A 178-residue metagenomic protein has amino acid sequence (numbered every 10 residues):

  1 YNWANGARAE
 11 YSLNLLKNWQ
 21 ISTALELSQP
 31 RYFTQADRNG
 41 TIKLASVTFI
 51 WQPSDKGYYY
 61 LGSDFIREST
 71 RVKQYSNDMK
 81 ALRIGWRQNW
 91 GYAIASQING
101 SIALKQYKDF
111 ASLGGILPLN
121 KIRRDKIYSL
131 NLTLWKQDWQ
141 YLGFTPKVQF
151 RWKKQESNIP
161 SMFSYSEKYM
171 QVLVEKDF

Functional and structural regions predicted by a protein language model:
Y1-F178: Gram-negative and organellar
